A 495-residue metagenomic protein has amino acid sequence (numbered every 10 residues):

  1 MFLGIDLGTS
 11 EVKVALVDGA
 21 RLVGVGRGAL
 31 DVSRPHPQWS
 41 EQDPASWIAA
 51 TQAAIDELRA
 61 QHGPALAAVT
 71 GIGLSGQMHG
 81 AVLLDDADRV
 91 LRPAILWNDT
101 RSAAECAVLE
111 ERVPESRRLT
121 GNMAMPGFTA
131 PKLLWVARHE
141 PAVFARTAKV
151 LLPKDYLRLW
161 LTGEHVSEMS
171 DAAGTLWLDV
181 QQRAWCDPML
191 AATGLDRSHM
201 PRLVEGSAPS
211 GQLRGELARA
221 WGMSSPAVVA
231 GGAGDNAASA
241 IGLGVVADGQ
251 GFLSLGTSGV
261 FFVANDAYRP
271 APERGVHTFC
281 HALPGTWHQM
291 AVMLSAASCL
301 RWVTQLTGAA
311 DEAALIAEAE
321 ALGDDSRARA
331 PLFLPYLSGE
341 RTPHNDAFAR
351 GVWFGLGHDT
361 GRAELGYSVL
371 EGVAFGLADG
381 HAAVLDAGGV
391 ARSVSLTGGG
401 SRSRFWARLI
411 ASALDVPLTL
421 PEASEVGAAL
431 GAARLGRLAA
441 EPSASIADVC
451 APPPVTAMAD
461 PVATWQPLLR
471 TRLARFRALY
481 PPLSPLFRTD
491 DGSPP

Functional and structural regions predicted by a protein language model:
M1-R92, R118, R146, A218-R219 (+4 more regions): N-terminal glycine/serine-rich phosphate-binding loop of ATP-dependent small-molecule kinases, especially carbohydrate
L3-G4, K13-L16, A103, V108-F128 (+5 more regions): Active-site core segments that coordinate phosphate-bearing ligands/cofactors across diverse enzyme families
A29-D31, W97, L294: A generic structural motif
L30-R34, E168, C280: Short glycine/proline- and charge-enriched loop/turn segments that cap or connect secondary-structure elements
D43, D99, D235: Short, conserved phosphate/pyrophosphate- and ester-handling motifs at nucleotide-, phospho-/glycolipid
H62-A65, D196, A387: Extracytoplasmic/secreted proteins and extracellular or luminal domains
H62-W97, N122-G127, R158-D179, R202-E205 (+1 more regions): Short beta-strand-loop/turn "lid" adjacent to the catalytic site in phosphate-handling enzymes
A192-H199: A structural motif corresponding to the C-terminal end of an alpha-helix and its immediate exit/capping segment
